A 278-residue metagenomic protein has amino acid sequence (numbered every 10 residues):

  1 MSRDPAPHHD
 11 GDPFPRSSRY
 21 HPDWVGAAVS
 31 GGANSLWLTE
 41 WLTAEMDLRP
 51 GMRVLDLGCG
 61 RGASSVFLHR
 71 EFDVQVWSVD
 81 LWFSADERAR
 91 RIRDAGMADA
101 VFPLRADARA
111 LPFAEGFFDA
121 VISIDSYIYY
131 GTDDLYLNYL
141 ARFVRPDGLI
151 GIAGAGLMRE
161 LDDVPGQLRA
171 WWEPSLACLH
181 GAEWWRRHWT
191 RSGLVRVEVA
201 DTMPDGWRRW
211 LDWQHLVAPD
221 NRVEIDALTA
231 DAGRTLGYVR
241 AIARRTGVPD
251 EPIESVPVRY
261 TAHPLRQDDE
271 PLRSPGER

Functional and structural regions predicted by a protein language model:
A33-P50: Conserved alpha-helix/loop element of class I SAM-dependent methyltransferases that forms part of the SAM/SAH-binding
L55, R61-A110: Class I SAM-dependent methyltransferase SAM/SAH-binding core
R109-A120: A short acidic, Gly/Pro-enriched loop at the edge of an enzyme's catalytic core that lines a small-molecule cofactor
A120-T132: A short SAM/SAH-binding and catalytic strip from SAM-dependent methyltransferases
D134-L149: A short glycine-rich, Lys/Arg-flanked "PGG" loop and its adjoining helix->strand segment in the class I
A155-L176: Short, glycine-/aromatic-enriched active-site segment of Class I SAM-dependent methyltransferases
A177-G193: Short alpha-helix
E198-R278: Conserved Class I S-adenosyl-L-methionine
